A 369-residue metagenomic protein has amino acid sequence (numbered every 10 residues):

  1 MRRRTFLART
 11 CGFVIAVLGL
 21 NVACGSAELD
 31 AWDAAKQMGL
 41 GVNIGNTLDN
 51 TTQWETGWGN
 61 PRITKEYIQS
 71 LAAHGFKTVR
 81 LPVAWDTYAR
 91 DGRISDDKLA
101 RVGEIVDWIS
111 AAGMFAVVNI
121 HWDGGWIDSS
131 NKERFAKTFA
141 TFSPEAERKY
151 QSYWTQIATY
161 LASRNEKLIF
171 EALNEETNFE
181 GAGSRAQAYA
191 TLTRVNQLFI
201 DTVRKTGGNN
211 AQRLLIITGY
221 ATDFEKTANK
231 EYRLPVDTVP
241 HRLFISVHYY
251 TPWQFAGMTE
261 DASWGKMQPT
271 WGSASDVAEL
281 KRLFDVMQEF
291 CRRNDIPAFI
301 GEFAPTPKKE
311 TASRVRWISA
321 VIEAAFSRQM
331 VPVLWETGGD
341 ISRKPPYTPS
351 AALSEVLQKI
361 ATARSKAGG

Functional and structural regions predicted by a protein language model:
M1-V14: N-terminal secretory signal peptides and thylakoid transit peptides that target proteins across membranes
G25-T78: N-terminal carbohydrate-binding accessory modules
I44-I63, G92, K132-R134, T138-P144 (+1 more regions): Acidic/histidine-rich helix-loop elements that form or flank divalent-metal/phosphate-binding sites at the catalytic
N50-T56, W85-A100, G124-A146, N178-R185 (+2 more regions): Surface-exposed, active-site-proximal loop segments in enzymatic domains
P61, I68-F76, I94-I120, S130-E171 (+1 more regions): An active-site-proximal structural segment forming one wall of the substrate-binding cleft that immediately precedes
P144-D276, R282-T306, S327-M330: Active-site region of glycoside hydrolase catalytic domains
K309-G369: Aromatic-rich peripheral "rim/lid" segments of glycoside hydrolase catalytic domains that contact and position glycan
